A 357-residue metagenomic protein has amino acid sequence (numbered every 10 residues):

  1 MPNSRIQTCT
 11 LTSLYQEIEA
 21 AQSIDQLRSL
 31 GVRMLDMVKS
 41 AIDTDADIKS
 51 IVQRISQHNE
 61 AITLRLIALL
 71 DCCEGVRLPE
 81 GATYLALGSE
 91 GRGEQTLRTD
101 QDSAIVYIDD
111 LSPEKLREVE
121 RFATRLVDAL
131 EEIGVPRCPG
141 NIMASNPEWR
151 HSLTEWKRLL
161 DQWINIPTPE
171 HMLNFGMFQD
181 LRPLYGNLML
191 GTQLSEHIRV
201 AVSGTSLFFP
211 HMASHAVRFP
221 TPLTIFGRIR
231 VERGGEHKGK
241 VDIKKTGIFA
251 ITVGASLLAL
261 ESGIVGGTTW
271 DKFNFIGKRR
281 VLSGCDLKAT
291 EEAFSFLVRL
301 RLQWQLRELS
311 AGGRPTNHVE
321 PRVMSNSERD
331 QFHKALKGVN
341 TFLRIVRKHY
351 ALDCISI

Functional and structural regions predicted by a protein language model:
M1-R5: A glycine-centered beta-loop-beta connector
Q7-V52, M324-L343: Long, non-coiled-coil amphipathic alpha-helical linker/lever segments that couple catalytic cores to other domains
L30-I42, V52-R65, L69, G75-G81 (+4 more regions): Conserved catalytic core of two-metal-ion nucleotidyltransferases
A41-V52, V106-S112, G234-K240, V281-L282 (+1 more regions): Glycine- and acidic
Q53, Q57, R98, P113-E120 (+5 more regions): Conserved structured core elements
E80-A82, R199-I357: Conserved nucleotidyltransferase catalytic core and NTase-mimicking acidic/glycine-rich helix/loop elements in nucleic
T83-L85, R92-R117: Catalytic metal-binding acidic patch
I105, T124, D128, F249-T252 (+1 more regions): Feature representing long, continuous alpha-helical segments
